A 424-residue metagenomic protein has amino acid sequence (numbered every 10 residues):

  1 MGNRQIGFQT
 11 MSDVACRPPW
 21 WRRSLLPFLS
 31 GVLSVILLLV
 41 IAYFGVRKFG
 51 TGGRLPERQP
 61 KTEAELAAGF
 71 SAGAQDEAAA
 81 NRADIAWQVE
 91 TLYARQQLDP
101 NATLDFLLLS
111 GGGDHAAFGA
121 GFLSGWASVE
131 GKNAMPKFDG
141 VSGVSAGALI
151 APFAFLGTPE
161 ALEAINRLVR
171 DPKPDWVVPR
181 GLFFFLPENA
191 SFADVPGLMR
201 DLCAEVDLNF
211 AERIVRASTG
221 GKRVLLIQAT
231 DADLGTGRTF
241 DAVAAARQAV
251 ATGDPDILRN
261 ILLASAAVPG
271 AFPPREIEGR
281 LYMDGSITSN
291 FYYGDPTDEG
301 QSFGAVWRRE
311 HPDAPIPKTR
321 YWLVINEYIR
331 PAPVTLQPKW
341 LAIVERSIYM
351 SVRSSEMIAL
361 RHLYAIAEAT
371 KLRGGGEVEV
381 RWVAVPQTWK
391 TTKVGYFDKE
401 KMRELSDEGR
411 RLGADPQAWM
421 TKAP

Functional and structural regions predicted by a protein language model:
G2-D139, F155-P424: Patatin-like phospholipase
V144-S145: Catalytic nucleophile serine of serine hydrolases, specifically the conserved "nucleophile elbow" pentapeptide
I150-F153: Hydrolases whose catalytic domains are alpha/beta-hydrolase-1, hotdog thioesterase, or metallo-beta-lactamase-like
